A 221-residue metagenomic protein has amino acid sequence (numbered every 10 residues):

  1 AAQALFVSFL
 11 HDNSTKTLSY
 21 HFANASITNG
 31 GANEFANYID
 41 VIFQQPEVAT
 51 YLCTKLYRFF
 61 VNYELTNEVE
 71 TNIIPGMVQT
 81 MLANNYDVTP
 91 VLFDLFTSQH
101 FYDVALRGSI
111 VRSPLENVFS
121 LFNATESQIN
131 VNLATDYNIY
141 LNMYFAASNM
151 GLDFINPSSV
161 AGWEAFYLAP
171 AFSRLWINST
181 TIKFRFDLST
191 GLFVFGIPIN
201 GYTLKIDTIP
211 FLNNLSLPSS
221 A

Functional and structural regions predicted by a protein language model:
A1-T66: Non-catalytic, conformational "gating/processing" segments within enzyme and secreted inhibitor domains
Q45-N84, L92-A221: Flexible, low-complexity segments enriched for small/polar residues
